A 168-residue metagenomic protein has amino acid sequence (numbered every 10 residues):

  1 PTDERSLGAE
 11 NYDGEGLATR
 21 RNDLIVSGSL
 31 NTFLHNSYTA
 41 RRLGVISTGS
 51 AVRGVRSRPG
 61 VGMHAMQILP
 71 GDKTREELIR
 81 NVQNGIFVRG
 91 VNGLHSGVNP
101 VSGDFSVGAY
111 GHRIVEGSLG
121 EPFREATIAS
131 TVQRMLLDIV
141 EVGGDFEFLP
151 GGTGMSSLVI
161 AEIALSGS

Functional and structural regions predicted by a protein language model:
P1-S168: N-terminal small-residue-enriched
